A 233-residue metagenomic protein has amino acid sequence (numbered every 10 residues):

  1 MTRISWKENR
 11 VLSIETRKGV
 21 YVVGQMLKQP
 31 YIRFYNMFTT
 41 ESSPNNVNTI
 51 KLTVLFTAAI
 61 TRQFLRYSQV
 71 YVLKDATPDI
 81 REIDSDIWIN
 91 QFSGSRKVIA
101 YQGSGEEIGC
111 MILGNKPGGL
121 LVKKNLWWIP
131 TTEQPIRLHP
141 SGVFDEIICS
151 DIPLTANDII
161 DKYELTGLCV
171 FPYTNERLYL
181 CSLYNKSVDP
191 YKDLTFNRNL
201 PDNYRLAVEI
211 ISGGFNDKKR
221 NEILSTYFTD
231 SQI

Functional and structural regions predicted by a protein language model:
M1, K51, A59-R62, R66 (+8 more regions): Alpha-helical structural elements
M1-T57: Short N-terminal edge-element motif at the start of the domain
T2, T16, T39-T40, T49 (+10 more regions): Residue-identity detector for threonine
S5, S13, S42-S43, T53 (+12 more regions): Generic serine detector
E8, N90, I129-P130: Intrinsic disorder/low-complexity segments enriched in polar/charged and small flexible residues
V11, V20-V23, V47, V54 (+7 more regions): Extended aliphatic helical segments
F56-N125: Long, low-complexity intrinsically disordered regions
Q102, E107-I233: A eukaryote-biased signal for long
